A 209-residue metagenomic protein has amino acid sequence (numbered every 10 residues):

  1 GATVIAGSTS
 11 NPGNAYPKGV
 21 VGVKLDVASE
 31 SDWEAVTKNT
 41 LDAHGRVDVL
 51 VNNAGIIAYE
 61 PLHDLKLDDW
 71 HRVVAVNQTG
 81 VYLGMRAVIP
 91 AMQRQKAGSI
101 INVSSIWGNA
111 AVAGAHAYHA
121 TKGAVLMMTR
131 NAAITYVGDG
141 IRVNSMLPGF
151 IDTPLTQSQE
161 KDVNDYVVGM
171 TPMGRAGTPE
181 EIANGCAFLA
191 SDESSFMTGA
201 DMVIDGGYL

Functional and structural regions predicted by a protein language model:
P61-L62, D69-H71, V167: Substrate-binding pocket helix/loop in short-chain dehydrogenase/reductase
L65, A111-H119, N131, Q159: Active-site loop-to-helix junction immediately N-terminal to the catalytic Tyr of the SDR YXXXK motif in Rossmann-fold
M85, T121, T129: Active-site helix of classical SDR
P90, I134-T135, S195: Alpha-helical segment proximal to the catalytic Tyr-Lys
S105: Residue(s) in the substrate-gating loop at a strand-loop-helix junction that position the organic substrate next
A110, A187, T198-L209: Short C-terminal tail/terminal secondary-structure segment of NAD(P)H-dependent dehydrogenase/reductase domains
V137, R142, M197-G199: Short, small/polar-rich loop/turn modules that mediate ligand/substrate recognition or access, typified
